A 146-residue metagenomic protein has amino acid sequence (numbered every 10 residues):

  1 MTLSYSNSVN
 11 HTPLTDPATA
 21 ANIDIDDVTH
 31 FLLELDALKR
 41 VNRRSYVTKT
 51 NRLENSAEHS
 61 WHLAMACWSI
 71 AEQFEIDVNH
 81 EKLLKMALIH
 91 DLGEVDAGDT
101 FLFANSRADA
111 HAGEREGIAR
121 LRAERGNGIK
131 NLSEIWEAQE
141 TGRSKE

Functional and structural regions predicted by a protein language model:
T2-E146: Alpha-helical, largely C-terminal catalytic domains that coordinate divalent metal ions via clustered Asp/Glu/His
